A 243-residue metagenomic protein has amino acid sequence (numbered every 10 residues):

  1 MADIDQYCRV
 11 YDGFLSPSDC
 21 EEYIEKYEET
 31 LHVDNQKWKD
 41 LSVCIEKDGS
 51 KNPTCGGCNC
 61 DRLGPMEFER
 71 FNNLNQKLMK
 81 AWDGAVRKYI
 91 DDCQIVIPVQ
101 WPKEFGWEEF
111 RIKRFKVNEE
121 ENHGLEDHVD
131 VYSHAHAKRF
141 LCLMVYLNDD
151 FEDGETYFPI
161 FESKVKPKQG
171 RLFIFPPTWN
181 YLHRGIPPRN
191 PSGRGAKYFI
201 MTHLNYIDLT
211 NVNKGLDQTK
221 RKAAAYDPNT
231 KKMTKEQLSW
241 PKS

Functional and structural regions predicted by a protein language model:
M1-L172, N180-S243: Fe(II)/2-oxoglutarate oxygenase catalytic core
